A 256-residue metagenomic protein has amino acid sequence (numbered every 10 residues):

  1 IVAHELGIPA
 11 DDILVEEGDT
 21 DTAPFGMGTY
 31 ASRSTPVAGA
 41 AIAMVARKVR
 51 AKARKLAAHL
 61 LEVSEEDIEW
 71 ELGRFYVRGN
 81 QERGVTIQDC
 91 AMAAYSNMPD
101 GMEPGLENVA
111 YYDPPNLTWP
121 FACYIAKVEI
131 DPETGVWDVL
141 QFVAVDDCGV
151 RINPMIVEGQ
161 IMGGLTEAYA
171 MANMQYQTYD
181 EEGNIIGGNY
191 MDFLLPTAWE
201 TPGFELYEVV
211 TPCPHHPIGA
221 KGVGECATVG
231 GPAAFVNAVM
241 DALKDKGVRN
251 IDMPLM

Functional and structural regions predicted by a protein language model:
I1-M256: C-terminal catalytic domains of large/alpha subunits in multi-subunit enzymes
